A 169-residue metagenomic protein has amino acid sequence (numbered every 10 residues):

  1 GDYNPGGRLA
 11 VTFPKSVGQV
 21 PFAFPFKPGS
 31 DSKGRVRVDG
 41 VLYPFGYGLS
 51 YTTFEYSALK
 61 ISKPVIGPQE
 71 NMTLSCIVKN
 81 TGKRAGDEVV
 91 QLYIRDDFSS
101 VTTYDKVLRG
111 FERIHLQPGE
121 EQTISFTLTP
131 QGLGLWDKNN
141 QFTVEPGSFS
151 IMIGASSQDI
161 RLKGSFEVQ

Functional and structural regions predicted by a protein language model:
G1-D87, Y93, R113, P118 (+4 more regions): Secreted, periplasmic, or luminal enzymes acting at the cell surface/secretory milieu
S32-R37, L42, L92, T102-Y104 (+3 more regions): Alpha-helical context
K83-S100, K106-L108: Short acidic, flexible loop segments centered on an aromatic residue
R95, T129-Q131, G154-S156: Short, loop-centered acidic/histidine patches that primarily coordinate divalent metals
S100-W136: Intrinsically disordered, low-complexity Pro/Gly/Ser/Thr-rich segments with frequent PxxP/GP/PP motifs and embedded
G132-S148: Short glycine/proline/serine/threonine-rich loop/turn segments at secondary-structure transition edges
G164-F166: C-terminal edge beta-strand
